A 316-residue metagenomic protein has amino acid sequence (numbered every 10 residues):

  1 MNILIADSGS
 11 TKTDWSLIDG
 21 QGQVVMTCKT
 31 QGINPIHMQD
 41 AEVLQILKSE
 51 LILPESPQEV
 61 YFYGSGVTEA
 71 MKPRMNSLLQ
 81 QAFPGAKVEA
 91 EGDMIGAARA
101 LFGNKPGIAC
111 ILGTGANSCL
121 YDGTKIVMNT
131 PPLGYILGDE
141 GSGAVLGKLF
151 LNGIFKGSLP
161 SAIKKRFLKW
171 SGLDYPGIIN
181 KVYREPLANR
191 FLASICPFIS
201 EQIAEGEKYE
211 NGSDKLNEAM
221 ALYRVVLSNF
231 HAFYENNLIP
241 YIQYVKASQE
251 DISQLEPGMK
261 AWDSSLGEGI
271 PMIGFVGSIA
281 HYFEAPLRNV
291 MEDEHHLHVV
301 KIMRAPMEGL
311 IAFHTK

Functional and structural regions predicted by a protein language model:
M1-E59, L78, A82, L101-I108 (+1 more regions): ATP-binding/phosphotransfer module of carbohydrate and carboxylate kinases, centering on a glycine-rich
G9, S16, S65, I95 (+1 more regions): Anionic group-transfer/hydrolysis microenvironments
Q31, Y63, C119, P131 (+1 more regions): Residues in well-ordered beta-strands of folded domains
Y61-T68: Polybasic, low-complexity association/targeting segments
T68-K165: Phosphate-binding/catalytic loop of phosphoryl-transfer enzymes
